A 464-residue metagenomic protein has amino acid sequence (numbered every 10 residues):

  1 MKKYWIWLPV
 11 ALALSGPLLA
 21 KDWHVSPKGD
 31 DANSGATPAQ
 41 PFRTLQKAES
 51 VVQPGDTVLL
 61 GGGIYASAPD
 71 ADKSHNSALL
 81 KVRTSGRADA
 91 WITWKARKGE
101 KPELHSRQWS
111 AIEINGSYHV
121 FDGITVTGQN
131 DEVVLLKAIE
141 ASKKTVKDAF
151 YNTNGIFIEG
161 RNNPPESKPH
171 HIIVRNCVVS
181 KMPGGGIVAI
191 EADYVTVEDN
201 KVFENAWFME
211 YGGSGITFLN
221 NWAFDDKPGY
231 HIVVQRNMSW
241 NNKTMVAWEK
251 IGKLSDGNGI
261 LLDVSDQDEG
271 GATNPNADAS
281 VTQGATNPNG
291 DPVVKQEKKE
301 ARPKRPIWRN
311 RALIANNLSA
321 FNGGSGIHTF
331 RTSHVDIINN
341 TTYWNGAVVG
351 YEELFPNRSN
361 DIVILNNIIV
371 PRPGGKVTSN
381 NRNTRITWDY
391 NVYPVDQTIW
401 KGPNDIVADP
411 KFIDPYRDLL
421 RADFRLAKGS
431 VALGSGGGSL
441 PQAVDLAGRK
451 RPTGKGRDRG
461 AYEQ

Functional and structural regions predicted by a protein language model:
P27-G62, A66-S67, L79, W109 (+4 more regions): Acidic Gly/Asp/Thr-rich repetitive segments characteristic of extracellular carbohydrate-active and adhesion proteins
V52-E103, E113-T125, A432: Beta-solenoid repeat scaffold
A66-A68, K73-L80, R107-H231, Q235-R236 (+1 more regions): Right-handed parallel beta-helix
A68, P102, R107, I124-N130 (+15 more regions): Surface-exposed loop/turn segments connecting beta-strands in extracellular beta-rich domains
A71-L79, D89, P288, N310-D423: Predominantly extracellular beta-rich ligand-binding scaffolds that present long acidic/polar faces for carbohydrate
S85-K95, E113-G123, D148, T153-I173 (+6 more regions): Surface-exposed loop/turn motifs in large extracellular/passenger domains
R421-D423, S430-Q464: Surface beta-loop-beta hairpin patches that serve as ligand-binding interfaces in beta-rich domains
